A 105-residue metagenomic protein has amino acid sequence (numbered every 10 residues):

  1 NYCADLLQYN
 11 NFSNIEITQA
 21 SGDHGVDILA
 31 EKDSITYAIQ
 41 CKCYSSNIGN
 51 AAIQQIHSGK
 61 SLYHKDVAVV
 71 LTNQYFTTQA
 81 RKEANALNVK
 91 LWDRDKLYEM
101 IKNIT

Functional and structural regions predicted by a protein language model:
N1-T105: Mixed-charge (Asp/Glu-Lys/Arg
